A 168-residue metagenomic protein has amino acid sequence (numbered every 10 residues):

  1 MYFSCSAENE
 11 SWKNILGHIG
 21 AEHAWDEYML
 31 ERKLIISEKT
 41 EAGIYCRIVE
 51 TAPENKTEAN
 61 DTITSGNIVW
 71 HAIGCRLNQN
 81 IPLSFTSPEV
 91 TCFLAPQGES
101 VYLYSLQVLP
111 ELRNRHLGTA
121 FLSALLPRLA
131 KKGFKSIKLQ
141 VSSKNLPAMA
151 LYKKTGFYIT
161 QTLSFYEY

Functional and structural regions predicted by a protein language model:
M1, E22, E99, K135 (+1 more regions): Short acidic/polar active-site loop segments enriched in Thr and Asp
M1-A7, A130-Q140: Conserved GNAT acetyl-CoA-binding A-motif
M1-G43, Y166-Y168: Acyl-donor-binding surface of acyltransferase catalytic domains
S6, L109, R113, S142: Residue-level recognition of the GNAT/N-acetyltransferase active site
A7-W25, T119, S143-Q161: Conserved active-site alpha-helix within GNAT-family acetyltransferase domains
T40-P110: Flexible, substrate/cofactor-facing loop regions flanked by secondary structure within enzyme catalytic domains
F93-V101, G118, Q140-K144, A148: C-terminal, charge/polar-rich interaction regions
S105-V108, N114-K131, A150-K154: Conserved acetyl-CoA-binding loop-helix of GNAT-fold acetyltransferases
